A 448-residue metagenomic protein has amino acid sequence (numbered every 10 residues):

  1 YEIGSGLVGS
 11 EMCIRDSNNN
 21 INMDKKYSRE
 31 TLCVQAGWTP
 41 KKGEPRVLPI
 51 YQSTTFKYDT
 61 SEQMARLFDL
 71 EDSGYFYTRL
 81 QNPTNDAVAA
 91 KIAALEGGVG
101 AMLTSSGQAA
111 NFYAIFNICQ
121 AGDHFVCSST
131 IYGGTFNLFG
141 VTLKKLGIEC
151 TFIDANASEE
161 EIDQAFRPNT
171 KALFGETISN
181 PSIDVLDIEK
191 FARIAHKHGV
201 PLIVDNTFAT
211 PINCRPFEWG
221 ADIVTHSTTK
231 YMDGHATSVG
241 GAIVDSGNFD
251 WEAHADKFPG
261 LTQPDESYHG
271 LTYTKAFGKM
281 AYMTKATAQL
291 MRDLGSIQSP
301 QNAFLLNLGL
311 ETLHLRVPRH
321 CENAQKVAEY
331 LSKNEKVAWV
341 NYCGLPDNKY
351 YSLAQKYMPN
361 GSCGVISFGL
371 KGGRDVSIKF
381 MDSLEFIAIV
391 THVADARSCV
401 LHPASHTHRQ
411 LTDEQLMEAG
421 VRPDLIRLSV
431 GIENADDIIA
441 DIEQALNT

Functional and structural regions predicted by a protein language model:
Y1-D16: Single conserved hydrophobic/aromatic residue that forms the stacking wall/gate of nucleotide- or nucleobase-binding
N19-N22, G140-V141, E149-C150, Q164 (+5 more regions): PLP-dependent enzyme catalytic core of the Aspartate aminotransferase-like
I21-N82, A90-K91: N-terminal "arm"/small-domain region of PLP-dependent enzymes with the aminotransferase-like
D24, C33-T39, A101-K333: Conserved PLP-enzyme active-site core in the AAT-like
T55, S246-F249, L370-D375: Short loop segments at secondary-structure junctions
T60-F112, G134-T142: Conserved N-terminal alpha-helix of the aminotransferase class I/II PLP-enzyme fold
S73, V99, V239, N302 (+4 more regions): Short amphipathic alpha-helical segments
V317, Q325, E329-S332, K336-I426 (+1 more regions): Conserved C-terminal alpha-helix-loop-beta "cap" of PLP-dependent enzymes that closes/shapes the active-site mouth
